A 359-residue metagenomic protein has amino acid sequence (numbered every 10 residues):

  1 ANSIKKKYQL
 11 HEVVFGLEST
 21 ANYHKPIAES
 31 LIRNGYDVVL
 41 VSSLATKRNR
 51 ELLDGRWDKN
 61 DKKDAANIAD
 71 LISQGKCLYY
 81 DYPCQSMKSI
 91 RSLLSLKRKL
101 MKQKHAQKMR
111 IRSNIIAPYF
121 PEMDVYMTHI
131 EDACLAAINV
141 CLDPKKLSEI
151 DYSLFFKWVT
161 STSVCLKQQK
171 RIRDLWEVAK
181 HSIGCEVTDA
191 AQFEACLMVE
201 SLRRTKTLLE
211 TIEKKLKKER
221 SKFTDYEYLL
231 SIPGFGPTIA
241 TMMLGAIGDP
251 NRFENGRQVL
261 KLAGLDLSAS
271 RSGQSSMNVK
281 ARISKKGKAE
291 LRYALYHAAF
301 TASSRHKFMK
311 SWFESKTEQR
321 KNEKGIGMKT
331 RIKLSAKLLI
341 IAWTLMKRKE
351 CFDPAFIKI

Functional and structural regions predicted by a protein language model:
A1-I359: A detector of single, family-specific signature residues that are central to catalytic or substrate-handling motifs
